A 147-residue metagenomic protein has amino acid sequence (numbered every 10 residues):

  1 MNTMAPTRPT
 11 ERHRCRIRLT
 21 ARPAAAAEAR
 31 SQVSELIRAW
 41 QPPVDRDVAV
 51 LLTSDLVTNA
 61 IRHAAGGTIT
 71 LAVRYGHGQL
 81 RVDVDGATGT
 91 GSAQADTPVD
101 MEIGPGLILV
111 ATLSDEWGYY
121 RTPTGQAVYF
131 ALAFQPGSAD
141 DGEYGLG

Functional and structural regions predicted by a protein language model:
M1-R16, I61-G147: Conserved beta-strand-loop-beta-strand hairpin that lines the nucleotide-binding pocket of ATP/GTP-utilizing enzymes
R16-R30: STAS-typified acidic loop motif
I17, A21, I37, P98: Conserved short-loop catalytic and cofactor-binding motifs
R22, D45, A49, I103-G106: The cytosolic transmitter module of two-component sensor histidine kinases
R30-S54: Conserved short strand/loop->alpha-helix "switch" segment adjacent to the catalytic nucleotide/phosphoryl-transfer site
V48-G66: Histidine-centered phosphotransfer motif of kinases
